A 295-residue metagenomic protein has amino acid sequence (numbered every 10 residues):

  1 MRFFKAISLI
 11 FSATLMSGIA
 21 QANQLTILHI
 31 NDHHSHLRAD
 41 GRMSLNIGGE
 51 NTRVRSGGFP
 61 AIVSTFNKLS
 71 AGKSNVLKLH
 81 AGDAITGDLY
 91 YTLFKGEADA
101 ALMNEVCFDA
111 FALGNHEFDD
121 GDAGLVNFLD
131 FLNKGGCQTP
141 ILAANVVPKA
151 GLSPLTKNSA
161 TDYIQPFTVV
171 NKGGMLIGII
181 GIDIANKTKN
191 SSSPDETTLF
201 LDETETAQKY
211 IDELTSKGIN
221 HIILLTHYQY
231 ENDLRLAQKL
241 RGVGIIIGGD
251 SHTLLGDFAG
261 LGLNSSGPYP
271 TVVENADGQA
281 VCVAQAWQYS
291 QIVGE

Functional and structural regions predicted by a protein language model:
R2-Q21: Gram-negative bacterial Sec-dependent N-terminal signal peptides
A22-E295: Acidic, metal/ion-coordinating pockets
